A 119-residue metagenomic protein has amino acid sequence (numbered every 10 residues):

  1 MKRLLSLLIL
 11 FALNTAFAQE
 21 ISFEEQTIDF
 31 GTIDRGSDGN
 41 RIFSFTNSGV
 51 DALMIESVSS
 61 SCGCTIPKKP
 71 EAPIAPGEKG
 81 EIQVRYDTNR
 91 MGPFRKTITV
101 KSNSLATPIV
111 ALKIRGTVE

Functional and structural regions predicted by a protein language model:
L4-N14: Sec-dependent N-terminal signal peptides
F17-S44, E119: Beta-sheet-dominated interaction scaffolds and their linkers
I28, R41, E78-V84: Short strand-edge motifs at loop-to-beta-strand transitions and within beta-strands of extracellular beta-rich domains
R35, P76, R90-M91: Surface-exposed loops/turns
F45-G49: Asparagine-centered strand-capping/turn motif at beta-strand->loop junctions
V50-E78: Surface-exposed binding patches on compact interaction domains or structured appendages
M91-E119: Terminal connector regions
